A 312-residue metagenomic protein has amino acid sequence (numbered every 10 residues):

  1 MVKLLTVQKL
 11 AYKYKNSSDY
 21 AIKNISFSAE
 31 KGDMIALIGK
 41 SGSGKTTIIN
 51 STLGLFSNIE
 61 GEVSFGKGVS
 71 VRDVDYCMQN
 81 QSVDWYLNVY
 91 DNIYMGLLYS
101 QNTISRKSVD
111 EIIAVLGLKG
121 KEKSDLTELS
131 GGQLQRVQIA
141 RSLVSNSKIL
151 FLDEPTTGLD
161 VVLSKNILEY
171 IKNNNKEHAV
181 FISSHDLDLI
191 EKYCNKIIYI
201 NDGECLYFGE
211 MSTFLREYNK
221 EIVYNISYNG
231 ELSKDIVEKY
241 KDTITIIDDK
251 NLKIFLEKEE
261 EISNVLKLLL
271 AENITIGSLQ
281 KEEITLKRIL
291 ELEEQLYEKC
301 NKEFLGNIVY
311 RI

Functional and structural regions predicted by a protein language model:
I38-K40: The feature captures the beta-strand-to-loop junction immediately N-terminal to the Walker
L53: Helix-to-loop junction immediately C-terminal to a conserved catalytic motif
E60-R72: Conserved ABC transporter NBD signature motif
Y94, R106-K121: Conserved ABC ATPase "signature" region
D125-L129, Q133: Conserved ABC ATPase signature
L150-E154: Catalytic Walker B motif of ABC-type/P-loop ATPase nucleotide-binding domains
K172-V180, H185-N251: ABC transporter nucleotide-binding domain
